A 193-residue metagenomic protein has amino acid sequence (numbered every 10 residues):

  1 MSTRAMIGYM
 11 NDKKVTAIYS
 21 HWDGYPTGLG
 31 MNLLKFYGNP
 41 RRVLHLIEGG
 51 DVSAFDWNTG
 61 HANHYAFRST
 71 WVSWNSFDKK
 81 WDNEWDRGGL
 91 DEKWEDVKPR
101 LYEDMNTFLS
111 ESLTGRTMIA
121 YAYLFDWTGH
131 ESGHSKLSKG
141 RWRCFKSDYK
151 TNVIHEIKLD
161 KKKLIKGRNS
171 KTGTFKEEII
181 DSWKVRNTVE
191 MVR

Functional and structural regions predicted by a protein language model:
M1-L29: Short, extreme N-terminal segment that most often corresponds to the first beta-strand
G30, K35-F36: An exposed acidic His-Trp-rich patch
F36, P40-R193: Low-complexity intrinsically disordered segments
